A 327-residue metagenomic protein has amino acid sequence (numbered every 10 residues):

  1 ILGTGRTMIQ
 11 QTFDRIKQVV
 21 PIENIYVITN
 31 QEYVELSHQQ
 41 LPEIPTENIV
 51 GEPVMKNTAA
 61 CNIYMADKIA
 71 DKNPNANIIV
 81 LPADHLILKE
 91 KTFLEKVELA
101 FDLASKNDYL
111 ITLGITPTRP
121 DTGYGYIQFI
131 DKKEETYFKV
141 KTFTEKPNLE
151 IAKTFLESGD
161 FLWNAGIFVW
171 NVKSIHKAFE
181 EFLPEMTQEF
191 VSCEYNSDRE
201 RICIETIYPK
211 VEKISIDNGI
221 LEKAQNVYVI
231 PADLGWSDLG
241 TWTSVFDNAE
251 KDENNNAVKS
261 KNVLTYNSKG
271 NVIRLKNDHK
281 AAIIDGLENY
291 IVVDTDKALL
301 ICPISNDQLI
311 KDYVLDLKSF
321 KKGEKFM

Functional and structural regions predicted by a protein language model:
I1-P82, L86-E90, E98: Conserved N-terminal catalytic core of the sugar/cofactor nucleotidyltransferase
I9, M65, D84, I127 (+3 more regions): Residue-level signal for inorganic ion chemistry
I22-E23, T46, N73-A76, K106-L110 (+8 more regions): Short coil/turn connectors at secondary-structure junctions
Y26, I78, D160, I167-F168 (+2 more regions): A residue-level structural signature of the nucleotidyltransferase/glycosyltransferase Rossmann-like core
V27, V50-G51, V80, I111-L113 (+2 more regions): General beta-strand structural signal in soluble alpha/beta enzymes
M55-A60, R119-D121, L149-I151, W236-S237: A short acidic, often aromatic-flanked loop/helix-cap motif at beta-alpha or helix-coil junctions that lines enzyme
E90-E205, Y228, D278, P303-I304: Conserved core of the sugar-phosphate nucleotidyltransferase
V172-M327: Left-handed beta-helix
